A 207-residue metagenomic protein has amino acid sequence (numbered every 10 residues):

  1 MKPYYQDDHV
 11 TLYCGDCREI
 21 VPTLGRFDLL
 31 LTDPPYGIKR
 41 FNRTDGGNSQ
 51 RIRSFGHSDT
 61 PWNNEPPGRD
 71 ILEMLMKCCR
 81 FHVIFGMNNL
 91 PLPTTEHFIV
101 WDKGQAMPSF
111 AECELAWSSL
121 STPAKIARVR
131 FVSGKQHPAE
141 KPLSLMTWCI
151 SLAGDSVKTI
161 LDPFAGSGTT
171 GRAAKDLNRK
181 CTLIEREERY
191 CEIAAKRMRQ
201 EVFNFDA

Functional and structural regions predicted by a protein language model:
M1-L161, A165-A207: Class I S-adenosyl-L-methionine-dependent methyltransferase catalytic core
